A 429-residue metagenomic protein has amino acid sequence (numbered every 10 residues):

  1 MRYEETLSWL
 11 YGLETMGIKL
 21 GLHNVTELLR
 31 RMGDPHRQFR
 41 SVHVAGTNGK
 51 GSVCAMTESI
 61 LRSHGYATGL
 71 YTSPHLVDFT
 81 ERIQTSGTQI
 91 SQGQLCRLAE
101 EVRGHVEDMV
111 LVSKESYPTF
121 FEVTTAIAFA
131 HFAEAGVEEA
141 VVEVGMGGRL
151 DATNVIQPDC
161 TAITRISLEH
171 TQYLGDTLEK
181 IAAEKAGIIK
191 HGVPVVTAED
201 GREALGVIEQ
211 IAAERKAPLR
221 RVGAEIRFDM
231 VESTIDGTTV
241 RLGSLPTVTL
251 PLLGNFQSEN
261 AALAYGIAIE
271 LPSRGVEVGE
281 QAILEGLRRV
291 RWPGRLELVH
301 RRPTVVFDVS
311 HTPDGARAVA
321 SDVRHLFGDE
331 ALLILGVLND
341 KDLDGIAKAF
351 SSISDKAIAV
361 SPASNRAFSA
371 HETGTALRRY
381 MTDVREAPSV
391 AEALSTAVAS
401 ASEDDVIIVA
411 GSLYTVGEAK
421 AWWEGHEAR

Functional and structural regions predicted by a protein language model:
M1-N48, S52-A67, L76-D78, P194-T197 (+2 more regions): N-terminal leader/targeting and accessory segments in enzymes
L22, T26-R30, D34-R37, S63-I156 (+1 more regions): ATP-dependent carboxylate-amine ligase catalytic core
Q38, E134, E139-V144, D151-A162 (+3 more regions): Nucleotide phosphate-binding/pyrophosphate-handling subdomain across enzymes that bind or process nucleotide phosphates
T57-R62, F132, F350, L377: Hydrophobic alpha-helical packing residues
Y71-P74, A198-E199, I211-S233, P251-N255 (+6 more regions): Beta-strand->loop->alpha-helix junctions that form or flank phosphate-binding loops in nucleotide-handling enzymes
M146-L150, Q157-K216, L343-D344: Conserved catalytic-core segment of NTP-binding enzymes
G201-R220, I235-D236, T304-F307, P313 (+1 more regions): C-terminal helical cap/extension that packs against the catalytic core of soluble nucleotide-cofactor enzymes
S412: Active-site-proximal loop/hinge segments that shape catalytic or ion-binding/gating pockets
